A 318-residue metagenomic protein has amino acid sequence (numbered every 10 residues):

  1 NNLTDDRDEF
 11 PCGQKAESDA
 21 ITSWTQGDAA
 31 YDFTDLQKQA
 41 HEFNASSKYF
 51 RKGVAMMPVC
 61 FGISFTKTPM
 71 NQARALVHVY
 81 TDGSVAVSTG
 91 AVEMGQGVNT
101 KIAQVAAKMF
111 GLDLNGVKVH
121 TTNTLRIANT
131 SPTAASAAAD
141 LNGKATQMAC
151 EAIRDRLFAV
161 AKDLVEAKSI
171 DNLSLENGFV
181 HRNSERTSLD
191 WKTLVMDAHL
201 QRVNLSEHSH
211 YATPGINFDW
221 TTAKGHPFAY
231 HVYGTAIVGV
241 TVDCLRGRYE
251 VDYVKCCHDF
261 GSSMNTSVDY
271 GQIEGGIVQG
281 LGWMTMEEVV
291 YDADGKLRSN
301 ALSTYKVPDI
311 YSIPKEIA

Functional and structural regions predicted by a protein language model:
N1-V59, Q104-A318: C-terminal catalytic domains of large/alpha subunits in multi-subunit enzymes
A55-Q96, Y230: Conserved beta-alpha junction segments in alpha/beta enzyme cores
N99-T100: Conserved strand-to-helix beginnings and helix N-cap segments that scaffold or border functional pockets
